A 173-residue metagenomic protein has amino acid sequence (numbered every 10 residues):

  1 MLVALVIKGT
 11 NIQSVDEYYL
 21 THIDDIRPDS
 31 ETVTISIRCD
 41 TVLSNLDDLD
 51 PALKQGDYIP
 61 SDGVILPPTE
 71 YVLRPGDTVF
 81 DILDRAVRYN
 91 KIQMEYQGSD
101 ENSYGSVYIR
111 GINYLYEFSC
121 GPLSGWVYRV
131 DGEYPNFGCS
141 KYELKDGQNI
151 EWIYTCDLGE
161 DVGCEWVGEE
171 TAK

Functional and structural regions predicted by a protein language model:
M1-K173: Ubiquitin-like/PB1-type beta-grasp interaction modules and other compact soluble beta-rich domains
